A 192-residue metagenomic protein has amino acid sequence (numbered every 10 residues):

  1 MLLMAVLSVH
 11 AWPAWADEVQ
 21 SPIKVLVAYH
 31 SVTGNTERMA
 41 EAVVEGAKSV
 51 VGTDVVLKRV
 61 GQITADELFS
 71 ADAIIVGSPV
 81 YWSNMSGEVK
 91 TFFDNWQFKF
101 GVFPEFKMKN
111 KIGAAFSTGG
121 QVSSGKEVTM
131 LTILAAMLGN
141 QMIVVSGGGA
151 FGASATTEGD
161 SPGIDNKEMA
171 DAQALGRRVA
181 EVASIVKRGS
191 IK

Functional and structural regions predicted by a protein language model:
M1-H10: Bacterial N-terminal signal peptides
A11-A16: Boundary at the C-terminal end of the N-terminal hydrophobic targeting segment
V19, V145-K192: Glycine-rich phosphate/pyrophosphate-binding loop and the adjoining helix
P22-A47: N-terminal beta1-alpha1 ligand-phosphate binding loop
E41-T53, L138-G139: Short helix-loop-beta junction
G52-Q62: A short beta-strand-loop structural module common to alpha/beta enzyme folds
G61-G147: Helix-loop-strand module that forms the ligand-binding subsite of alpha/beta enzymes
